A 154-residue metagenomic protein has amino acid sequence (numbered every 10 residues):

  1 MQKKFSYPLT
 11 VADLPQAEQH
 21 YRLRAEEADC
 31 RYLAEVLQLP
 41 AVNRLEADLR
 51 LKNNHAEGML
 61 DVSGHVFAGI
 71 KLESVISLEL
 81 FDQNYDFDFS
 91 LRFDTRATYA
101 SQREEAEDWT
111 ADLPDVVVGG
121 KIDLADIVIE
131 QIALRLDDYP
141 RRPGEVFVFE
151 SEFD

Functional and structural regions predicted by a protein language model:
M1-D154: Acidic and generally charged, gly/proline-rich low-complexity regions
